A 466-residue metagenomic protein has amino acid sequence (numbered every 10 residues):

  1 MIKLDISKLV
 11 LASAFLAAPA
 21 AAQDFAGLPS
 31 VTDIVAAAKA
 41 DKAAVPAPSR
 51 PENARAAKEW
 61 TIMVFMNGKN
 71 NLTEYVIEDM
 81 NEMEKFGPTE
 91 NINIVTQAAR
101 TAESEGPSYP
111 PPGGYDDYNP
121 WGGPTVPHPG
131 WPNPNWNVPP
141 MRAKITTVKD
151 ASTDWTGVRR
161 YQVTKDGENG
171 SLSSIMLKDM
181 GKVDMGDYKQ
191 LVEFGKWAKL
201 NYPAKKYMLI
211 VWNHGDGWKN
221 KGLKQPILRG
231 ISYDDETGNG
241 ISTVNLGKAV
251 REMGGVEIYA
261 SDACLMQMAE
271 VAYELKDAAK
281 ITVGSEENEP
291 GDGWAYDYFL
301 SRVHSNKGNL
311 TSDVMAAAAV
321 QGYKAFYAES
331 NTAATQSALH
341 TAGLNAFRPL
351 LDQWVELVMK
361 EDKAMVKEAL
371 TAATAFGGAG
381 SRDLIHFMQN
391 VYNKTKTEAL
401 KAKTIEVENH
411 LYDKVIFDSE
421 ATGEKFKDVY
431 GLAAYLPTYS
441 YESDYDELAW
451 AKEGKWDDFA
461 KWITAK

Functional and structural regions predicted by a protein language model:
K3-A12: Sec-dependent signal peptide recognition, specifically the positively charged N-region followed immediately by
A18-A22: Sec/Tat signal peptide C-region and signal peptidase I cleavage site
Q23-P203: N-terminal extension/subdomain marker
P29, V45-E52, P112-P132, K224-K466: Terminal, contiguous helix-loop blocks that mediate binding/assembly
T61-F65, N93-A98, Y207-V211, E257-S261 (+2 more regions): Structural recognition of the beta-strand scaffold that forms the well-ordered cores of secreted hydrolase catalytic
K69-N71, N213-K219, C264-M268: Gly/Ser/Thr-rich loops at beta-strand to alpha-helix junctions that form or flank small-molecule/cofactor-binding
Q97-S104, H214-G215, A263-L265, E287-E289: Short beta-alpha junction loops
G181-M253: Extracytoplasmic mature domains of secreted/periplasmic and thylakoid-lumen proteins
